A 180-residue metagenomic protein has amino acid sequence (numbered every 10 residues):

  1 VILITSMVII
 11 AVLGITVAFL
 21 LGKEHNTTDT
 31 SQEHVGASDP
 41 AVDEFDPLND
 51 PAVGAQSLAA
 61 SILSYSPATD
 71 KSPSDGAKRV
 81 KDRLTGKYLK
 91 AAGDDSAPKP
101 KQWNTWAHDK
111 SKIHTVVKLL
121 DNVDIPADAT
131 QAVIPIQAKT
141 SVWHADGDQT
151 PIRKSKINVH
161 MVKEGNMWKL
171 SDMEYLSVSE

Functional and structural regions predicted by a protein language model:
V1, S6-I9, D95, D172-V178: Short N-terminal signal/transit or membrane-insertion segments and the immediately adjacent low-complexity/disordered
V1-P67: Juxtamembrane and targeting peptides
T27-T28, A68-K71, G93, G147-Q149 (+1 more regions): A generic "cationic amphipathic patch" detector
P40-S111: Core segments of small alpha/beta cavity-forming domains
K99-Q102, D121-A127: Extracytoplasmic/periplasmic regions of membrane proteins
V117-N122, K156: Short structured motifs
I125-E180: Exposed beta-sheet edge and beta->alpha loop/turn motif
